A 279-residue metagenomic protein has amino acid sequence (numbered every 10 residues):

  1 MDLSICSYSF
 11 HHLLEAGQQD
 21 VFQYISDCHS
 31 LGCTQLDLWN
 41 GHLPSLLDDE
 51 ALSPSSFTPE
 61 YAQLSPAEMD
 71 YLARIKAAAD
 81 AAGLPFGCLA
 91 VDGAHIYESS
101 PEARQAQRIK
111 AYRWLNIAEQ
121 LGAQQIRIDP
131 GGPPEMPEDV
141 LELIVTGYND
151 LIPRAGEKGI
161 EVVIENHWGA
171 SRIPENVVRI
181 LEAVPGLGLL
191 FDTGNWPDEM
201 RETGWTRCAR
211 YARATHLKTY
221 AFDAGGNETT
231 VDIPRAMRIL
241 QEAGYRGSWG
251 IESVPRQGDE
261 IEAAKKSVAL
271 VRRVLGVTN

Functional and structural regions predicted by a protein language model:
M1-T34, D80, N149, E157-K158 (+1 more regions): Histidine-acidic metal/acid-base catalytic patches
S7, L36-G41, C88-G93: Short, conserved active-site loops that position catalytic residues or coordinate cofactors/metal ions across diverse
Q35-I75, P130-M136: Glycine-rich, proline-tolerant flexible connector loops at the mouths of alpha/beta enzymes
W39, D92, D129, K218 (+1 more regions): Conserved residues at the C-terminal ends of beta-strands
N40-H42, E165-H167, V254: A short gly/proline-enriched turn/hairpin at secondary-structure junctions
L43-S45, G93-I96, P133, T219-A224: Conserved radical SAM core fold
S65-G188, P197-D198, I261, T278-N279: Active-site acidic/histidine proton-transfer and metal-coordination neighborhood in alpha/beta enzyme cores
